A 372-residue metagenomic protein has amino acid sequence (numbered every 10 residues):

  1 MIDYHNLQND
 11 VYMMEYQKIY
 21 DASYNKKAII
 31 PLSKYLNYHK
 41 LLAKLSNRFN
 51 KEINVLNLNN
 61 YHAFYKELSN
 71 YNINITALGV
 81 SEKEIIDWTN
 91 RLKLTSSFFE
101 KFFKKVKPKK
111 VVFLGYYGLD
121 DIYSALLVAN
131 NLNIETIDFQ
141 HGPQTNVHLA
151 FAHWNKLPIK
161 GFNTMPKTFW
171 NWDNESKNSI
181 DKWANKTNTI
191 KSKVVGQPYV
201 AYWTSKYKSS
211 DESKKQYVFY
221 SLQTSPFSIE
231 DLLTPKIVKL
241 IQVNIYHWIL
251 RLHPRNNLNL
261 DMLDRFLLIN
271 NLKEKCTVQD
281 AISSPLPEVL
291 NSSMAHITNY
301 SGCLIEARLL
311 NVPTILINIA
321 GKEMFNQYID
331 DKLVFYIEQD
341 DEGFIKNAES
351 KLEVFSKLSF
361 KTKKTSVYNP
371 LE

Functional and structural regions predicted by a protein language model:
M1-K105: Conserved N-terminal ligand/cofactor-binding loop architecture of enzyme catalytic domains
Y12-K18, D138-Q140, F169-W172, I249-H253: Short internal beta-strands
N74-V80, I245-I282, F325: Catalytic donor nucleotide-activated moiety binding site of glycosyltransferases and closely related
D87-N90, L94-S97, V106-V194: Active-site-proximal region of nucleotide-activated glycan assembly enzymes, centered on histidine/acidic-rich loops
V147, I180-D181, I282-Y328: A donor-sugar binding/catalytic signature common to diverse glycosyltransferases and related nucleotide-sugar
N171, V195, K275-I282, K332-S350: Short acidic-hydrophobic, aromatic-tinged amphipathic segments that line or gate anion-handling sites
T189-F266: Conserved catalytic-core segment of nucleotide-activated headgroup transferases in glycan assembly
D331, E338, K346-E372: C-terminal amphipathic helix plus adjacent low-complexity, charged tail appended to glycosyltransferase catalytic
